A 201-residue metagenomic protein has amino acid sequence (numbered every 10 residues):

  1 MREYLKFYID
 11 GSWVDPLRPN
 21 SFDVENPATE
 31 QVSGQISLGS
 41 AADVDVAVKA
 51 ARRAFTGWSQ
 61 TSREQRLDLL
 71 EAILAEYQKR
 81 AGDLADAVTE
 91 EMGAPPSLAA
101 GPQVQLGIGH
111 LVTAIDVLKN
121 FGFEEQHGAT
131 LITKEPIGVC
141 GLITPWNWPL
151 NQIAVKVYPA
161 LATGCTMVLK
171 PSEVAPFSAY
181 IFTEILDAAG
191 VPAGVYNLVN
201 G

Functional and structural regions predicted by a protein language model:
M1-E90: Short, structured beta/alpha segment
D23, Q35, L98, V195-L198: Conserved beta-strand positions that form and line the central face of beta-propeller blades
K49, E71-G82, A94-F121: Long amphipathic alpha-helix in the N-terminal Rossmann-like dinucleotide-binding domain of NAD(P)-dependent
G57, V117-F121, A188: Conserved helix-loop functional segments at active or binding sites
R66, G107, S178: Hydrophobic (often cysteine-bearing) scaffold residues that line and stabilize catalytic clefts of nucleotide/cofactor
R66, V88, L111, C140 (+2 more regions): Conserved hydrophobic/aromatic pocket- or pore-lining residues that grip, position, or stack substrates in active sites
A87-P95, P102, E125-A129: Short linear capping/connector segments at secondary-structure termini
F123-G201: Rossmann-like NAD(P) dinucleotide-binding subdomain of oxidoreductase/dehydrogenase enzymes
